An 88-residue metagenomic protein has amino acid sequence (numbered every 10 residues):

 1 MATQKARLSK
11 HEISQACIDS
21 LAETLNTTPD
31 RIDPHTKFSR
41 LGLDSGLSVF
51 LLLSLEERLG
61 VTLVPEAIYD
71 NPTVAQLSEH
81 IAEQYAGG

Functional and structural regions predicted by a protein language model:
M1-G88: Flexible, low-complexity inter-domain linkers and amphipathic docking helices that mediate domain-domain
